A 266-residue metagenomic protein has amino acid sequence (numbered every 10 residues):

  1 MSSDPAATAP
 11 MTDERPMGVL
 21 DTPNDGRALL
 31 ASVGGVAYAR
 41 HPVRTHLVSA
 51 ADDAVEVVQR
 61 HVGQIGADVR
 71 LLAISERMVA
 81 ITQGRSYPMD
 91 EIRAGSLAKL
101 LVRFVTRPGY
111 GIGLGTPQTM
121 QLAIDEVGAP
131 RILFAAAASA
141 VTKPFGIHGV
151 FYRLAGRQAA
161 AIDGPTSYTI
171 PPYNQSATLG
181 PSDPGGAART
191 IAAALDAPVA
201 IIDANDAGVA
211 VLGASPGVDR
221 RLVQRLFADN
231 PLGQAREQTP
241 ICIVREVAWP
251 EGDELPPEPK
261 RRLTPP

Functional and structural regions predicted by a protein language model:
S2-P266: N-terminal and secondary-structure boundary signal
